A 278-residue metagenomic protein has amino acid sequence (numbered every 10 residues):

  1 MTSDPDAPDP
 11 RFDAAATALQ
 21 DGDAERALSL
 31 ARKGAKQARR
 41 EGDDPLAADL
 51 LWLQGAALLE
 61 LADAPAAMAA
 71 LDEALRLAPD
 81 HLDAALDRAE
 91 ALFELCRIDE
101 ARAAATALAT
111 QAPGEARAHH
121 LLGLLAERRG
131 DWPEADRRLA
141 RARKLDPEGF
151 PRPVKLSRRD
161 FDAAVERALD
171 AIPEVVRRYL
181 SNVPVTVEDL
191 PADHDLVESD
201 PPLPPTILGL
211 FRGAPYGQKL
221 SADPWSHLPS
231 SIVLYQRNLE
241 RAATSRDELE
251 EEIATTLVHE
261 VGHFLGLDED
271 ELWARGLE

Functional and structural regions predicted by a protein language model:
D43-D44, L50, A84, A118 (+1 more regions): TPR alpha-solenoid repeat register
T110-P151: TPR/TPR-like (Sel1-like) alpha-helical repeat modules
P205-A254, F264-E278: Active-site scaffold of zinc-dependent metalloenzymes
